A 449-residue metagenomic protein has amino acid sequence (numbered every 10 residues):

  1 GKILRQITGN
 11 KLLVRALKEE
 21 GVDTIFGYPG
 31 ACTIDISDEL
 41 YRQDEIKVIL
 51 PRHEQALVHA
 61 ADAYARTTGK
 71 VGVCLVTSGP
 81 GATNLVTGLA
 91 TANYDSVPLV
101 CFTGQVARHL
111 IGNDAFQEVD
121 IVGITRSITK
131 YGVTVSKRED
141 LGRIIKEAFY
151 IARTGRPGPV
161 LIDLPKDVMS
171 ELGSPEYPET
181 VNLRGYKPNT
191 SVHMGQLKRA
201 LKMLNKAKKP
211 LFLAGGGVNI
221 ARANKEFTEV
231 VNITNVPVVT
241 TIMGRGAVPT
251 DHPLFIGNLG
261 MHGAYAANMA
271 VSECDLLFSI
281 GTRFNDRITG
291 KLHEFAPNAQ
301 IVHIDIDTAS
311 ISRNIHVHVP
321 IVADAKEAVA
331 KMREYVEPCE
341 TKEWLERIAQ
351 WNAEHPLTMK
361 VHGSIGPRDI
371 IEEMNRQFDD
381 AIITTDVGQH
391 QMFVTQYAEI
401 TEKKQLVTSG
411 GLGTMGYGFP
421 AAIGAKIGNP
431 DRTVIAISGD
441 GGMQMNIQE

Functional and structural regions predicted by a protein language model:
G1-I3, K166-G195, R199, K342-W344: Aromatic-enriched
I3-L4, E139, P175, K202 (+1 more regions): Phosphate/pyrophosphate-binding active-site segments
R5-D95: N-terminal cofactor/phosphate-binding cores enriched in small/glycine residues, especially glycine-rich loops such as
N10-L13, K18-V22, I36-L40, A349-D431: Active-site diphosphate/adenylate-binding microenvironment
K11-V22, A63-T68, N93, I151-R156 (+5 more regions): Glycine-rich phosphate/diphosphate-binding loops that line cofactor/substrate pockets in enzymes
D23-T24, R66-T77, A82-T103, R126-E179 (+6 more regions): Structural signature of the thiamine diphosphate
R66, G216-V302, I400-D431, Q444-Q448: Glycine-rich, anion-gripping cofactor-binding loops and their flanking helix/strand elements in enzyme active sites
F102, L110-I111, F116-Q117, S312-N314 (+3 more regions): Thiamine diphosphate
